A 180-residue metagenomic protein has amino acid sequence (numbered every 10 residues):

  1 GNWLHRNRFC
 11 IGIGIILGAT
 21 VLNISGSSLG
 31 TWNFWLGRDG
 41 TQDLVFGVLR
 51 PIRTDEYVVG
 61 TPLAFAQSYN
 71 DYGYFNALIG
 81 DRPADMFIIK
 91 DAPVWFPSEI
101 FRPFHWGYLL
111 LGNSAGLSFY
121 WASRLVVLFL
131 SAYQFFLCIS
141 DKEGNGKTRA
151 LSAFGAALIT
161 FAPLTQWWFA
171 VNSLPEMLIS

Functional and structural regions predicted by a protein language model:
G1-G30, F34-D39: Start-transfer (signal-anchor) and selected internal transmembrane alpha helices of multi-pass inner/ER membrane
L29-L178: Active-site lumenal/periplasmic loops and adjacent helix-entry segments of GT-C-fold, multi-pass membrane
